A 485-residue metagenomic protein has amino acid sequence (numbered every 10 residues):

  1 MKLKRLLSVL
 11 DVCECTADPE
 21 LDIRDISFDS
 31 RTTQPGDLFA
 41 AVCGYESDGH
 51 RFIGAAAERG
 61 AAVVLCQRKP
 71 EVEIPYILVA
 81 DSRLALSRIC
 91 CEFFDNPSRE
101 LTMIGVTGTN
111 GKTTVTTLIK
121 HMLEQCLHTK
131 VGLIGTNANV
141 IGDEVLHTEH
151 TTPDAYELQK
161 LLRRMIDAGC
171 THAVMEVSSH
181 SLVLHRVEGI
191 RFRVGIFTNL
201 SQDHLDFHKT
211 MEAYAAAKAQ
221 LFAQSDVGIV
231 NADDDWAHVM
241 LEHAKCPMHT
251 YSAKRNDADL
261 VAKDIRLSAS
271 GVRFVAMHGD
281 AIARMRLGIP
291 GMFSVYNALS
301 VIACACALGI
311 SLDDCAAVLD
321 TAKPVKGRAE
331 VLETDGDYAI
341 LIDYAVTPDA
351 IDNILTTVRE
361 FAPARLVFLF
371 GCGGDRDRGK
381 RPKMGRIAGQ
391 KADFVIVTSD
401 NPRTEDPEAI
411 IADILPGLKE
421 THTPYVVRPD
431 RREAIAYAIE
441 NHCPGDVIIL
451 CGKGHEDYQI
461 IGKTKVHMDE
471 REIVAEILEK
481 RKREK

Functional and structural regions predicted by a protein language model:
M1-C13, P35-L38, E124, K245 (+3 more regions): ATP-dependent carboxylate-amine ligase
M1-R88, E92, V227, K263-R266 (+6 more regions): N-terminal leader/targeting and accessory segments in enzymes
L7-L10, L86-G228, A232, W236-C246 (+4 more regions): Phosphate-binding loop of NTP-binding sites
V9, C66, P70-E73, F192-I340 (+2 more regions): Acidic, Mg2+-coordinating active-site environments of NTP-dependent enzymes
A17, C66, A80, G135 (+5 more regions): Short loop/edge segments at beta-strand edges and connector loops that shape dinucleotide/nucleotide cofactor-binding
A17-I26, L86-I89, P153-Y156, M175-S181 (+5 more regions): Short gly/ser/thr-rich secondary-structure transition/capping motifs
V72-I74, V140-V145, Q202-F207, R376 (+2 more regions): A short acidic, helix-capping loop that chelates divalent metal ions and anchors anionic groups
E73-S82, L146-E149, K245-T250: Active-site regions of enzymes building and remodeling cell-envelope glycoconjugates
